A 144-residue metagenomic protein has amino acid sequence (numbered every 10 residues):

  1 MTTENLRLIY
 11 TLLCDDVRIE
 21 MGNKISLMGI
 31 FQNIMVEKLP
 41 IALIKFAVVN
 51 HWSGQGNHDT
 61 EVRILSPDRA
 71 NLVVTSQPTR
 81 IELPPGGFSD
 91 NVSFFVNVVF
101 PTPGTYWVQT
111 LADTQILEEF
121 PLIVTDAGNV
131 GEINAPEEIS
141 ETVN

Functional and structural regions predicted by a protein language model:
T2-N144: Contiguous segments within soluble domain cores/interaction surfaces
